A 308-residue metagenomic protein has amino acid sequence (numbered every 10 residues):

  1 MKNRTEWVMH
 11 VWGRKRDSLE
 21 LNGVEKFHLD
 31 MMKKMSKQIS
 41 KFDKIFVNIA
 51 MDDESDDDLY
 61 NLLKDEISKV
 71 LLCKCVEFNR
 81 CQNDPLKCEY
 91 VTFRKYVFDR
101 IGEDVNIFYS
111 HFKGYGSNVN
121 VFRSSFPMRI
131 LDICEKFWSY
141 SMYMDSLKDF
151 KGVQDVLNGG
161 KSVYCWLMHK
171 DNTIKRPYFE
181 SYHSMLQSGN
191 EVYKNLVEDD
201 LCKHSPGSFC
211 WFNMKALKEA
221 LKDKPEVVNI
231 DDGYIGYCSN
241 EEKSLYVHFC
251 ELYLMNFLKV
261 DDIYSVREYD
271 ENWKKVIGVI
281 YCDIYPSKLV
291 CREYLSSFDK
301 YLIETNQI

Functional and structural regions predicted by a protein language model:
M1-I308: ER/Golgi luminal nucleotide-sugar-dependent glycosyltransferases, focusing on the catalytic module
